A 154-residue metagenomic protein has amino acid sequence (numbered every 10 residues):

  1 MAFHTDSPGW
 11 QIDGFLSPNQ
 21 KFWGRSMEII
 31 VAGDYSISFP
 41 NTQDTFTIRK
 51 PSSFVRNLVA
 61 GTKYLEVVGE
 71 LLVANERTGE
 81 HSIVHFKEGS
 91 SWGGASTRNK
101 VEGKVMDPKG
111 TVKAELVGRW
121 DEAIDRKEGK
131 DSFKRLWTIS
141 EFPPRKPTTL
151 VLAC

Functional and structural regions predicted by a protein language model:
M1-C154: Extended acidic, Ser/Thr- and Pro-enriched interaction/regulatory segments
